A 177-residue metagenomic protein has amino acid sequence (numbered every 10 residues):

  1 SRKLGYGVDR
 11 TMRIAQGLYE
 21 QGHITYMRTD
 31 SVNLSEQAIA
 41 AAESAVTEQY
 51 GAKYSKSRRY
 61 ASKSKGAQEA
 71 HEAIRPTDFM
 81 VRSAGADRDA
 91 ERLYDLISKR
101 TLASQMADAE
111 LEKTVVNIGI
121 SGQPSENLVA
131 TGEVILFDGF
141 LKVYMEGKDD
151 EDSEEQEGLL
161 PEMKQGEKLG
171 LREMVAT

Functional and structural regions predicted by a protein language model:
S1, I24-S31, A73-G85, L171-T177: Short hinge/gating elements
S1-Q16, G51-K56, G85-T177: Long, highly charged, low-complexity internal segments
Y6-Q68: Extended, well-ordered alpha-helical scaffold/bundle regions in very large, multi-domain proteins
S62-P76, K164, K168-L169: Active-site-adjacent bridging/hinge elements
